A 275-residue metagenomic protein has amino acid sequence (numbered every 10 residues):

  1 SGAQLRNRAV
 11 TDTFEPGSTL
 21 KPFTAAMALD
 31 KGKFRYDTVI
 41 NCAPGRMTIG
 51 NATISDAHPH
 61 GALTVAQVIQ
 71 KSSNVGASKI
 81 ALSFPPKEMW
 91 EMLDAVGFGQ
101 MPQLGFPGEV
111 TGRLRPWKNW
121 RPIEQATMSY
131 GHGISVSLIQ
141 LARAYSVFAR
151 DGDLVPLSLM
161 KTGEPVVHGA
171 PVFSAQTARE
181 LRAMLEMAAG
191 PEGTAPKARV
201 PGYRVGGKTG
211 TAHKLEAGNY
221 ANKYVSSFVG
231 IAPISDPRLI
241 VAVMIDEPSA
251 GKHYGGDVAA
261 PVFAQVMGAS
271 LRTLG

Functional and structural regions predicted by a protein language model:
S1-S18, F23-D246, G255: Beta-lactam-recognizing serine transpeptidase/beta-lactamase-like catalytic domain environment
P165-G169, R182, A260-G275: Short, gly/Ser/Thr-rich active-site loops of penicillin-recognizing serine hydrolases
S249-G251, R272: Short beta-strands and strand-coil junctions in structured, solvent-facing domains, enriched
